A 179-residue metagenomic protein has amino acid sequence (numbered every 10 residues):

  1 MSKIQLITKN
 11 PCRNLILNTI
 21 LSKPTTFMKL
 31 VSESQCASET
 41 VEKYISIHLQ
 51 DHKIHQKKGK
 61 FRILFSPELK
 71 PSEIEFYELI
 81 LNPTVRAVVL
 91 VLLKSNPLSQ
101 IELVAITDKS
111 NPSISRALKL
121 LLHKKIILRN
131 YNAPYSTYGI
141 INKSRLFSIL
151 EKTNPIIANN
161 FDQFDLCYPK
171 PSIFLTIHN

Functional and structural regions predicted by a protein language model:
M1-K3, M28-S32, C36-I74: Long, low-complexity, charged/polar intrinsically disordered regions in eukaryotic proteins
M1-N18, C36, E68-L69, Y77 (+4 more regions): Long, low-complexity, charge-rich intrinsically disordered regions
T8-R13, S22, T26-L30: N-terminal accessory/assembly segment that mediates macromolecular interactions
I20-T26, S95-S99: Short capping segments at the starts of secondary-structure elements
P24, F61, Y135-T137: A generic structural signal for beta-strand entry/edge sites
K29-E33, E102-T107: A short acidic, leucine-rich amphipathic alpha-helix
P83: Function-determining sites in protein domains
